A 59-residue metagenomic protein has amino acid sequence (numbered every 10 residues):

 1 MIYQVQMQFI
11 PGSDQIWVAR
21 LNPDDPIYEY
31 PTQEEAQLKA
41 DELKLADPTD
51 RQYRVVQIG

Functional and structural regions predicted by a protein language model:
M1-V18, D50-Q57: Short N-terminal "domain-start" leader segments that mark the transition from disordered tails or signal peptides into
G12-Q37: Short, flexible N-terminal segments of the mature chain
Q33, Q37-G59: Short, mixed-charge low-complexity intrinsically disordered segments
